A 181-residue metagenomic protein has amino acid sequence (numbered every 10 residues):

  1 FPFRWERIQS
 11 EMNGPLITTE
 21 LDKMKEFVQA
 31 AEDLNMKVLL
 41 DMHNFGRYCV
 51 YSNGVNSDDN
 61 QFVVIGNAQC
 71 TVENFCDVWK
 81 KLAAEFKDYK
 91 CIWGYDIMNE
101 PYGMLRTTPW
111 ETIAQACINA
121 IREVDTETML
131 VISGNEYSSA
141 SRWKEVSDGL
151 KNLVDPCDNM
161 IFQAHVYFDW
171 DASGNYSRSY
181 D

Functional and structural regions predicted by a protein language model:
F1-R4: Catalytic domains of carbohydrate-active enzymes, especially glycoside hydrolases
Q9-G94, W110-E123: An active-site-proximal structural segment forming one wall of the substrate-binding cleft that immediately precedes
D77-G94, M98-D181: Extracellular glycoside hydrolase catalytic/binding regions
